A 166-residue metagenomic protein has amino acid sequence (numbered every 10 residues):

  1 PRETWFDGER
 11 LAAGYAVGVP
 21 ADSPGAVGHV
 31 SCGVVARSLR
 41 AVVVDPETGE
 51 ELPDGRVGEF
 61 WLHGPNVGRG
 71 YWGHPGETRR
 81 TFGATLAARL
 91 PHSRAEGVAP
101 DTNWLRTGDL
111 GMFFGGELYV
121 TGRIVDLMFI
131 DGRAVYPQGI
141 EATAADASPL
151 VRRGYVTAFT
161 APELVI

Functional and structural regions predicted by a protein language model:
P1, G55, A144-S148: Hydrophobic, Leu/Ile/Phe/Ala-enriched alpha-helical segments that form helix-helix packing faces
P1-A26, R40, E47-E51: Gly/Ser/Thr-rich phosphate-binding loop
D7, G115, G122-R123, S148 (+1 more regions): Alpha-helix initiation/capping motif
G18, L86-L90, S148-R153: Alpha-helix termini
H29-V42, E47-G55, E59-I130, A134: Conserved ATP-binding/catalytic segment of the ANL
G108-L110, L127, D146-I166: C-terminal boundary motif of the adenylate-forming
R133, P137-E141: Generic alpha-helical secondary structure
